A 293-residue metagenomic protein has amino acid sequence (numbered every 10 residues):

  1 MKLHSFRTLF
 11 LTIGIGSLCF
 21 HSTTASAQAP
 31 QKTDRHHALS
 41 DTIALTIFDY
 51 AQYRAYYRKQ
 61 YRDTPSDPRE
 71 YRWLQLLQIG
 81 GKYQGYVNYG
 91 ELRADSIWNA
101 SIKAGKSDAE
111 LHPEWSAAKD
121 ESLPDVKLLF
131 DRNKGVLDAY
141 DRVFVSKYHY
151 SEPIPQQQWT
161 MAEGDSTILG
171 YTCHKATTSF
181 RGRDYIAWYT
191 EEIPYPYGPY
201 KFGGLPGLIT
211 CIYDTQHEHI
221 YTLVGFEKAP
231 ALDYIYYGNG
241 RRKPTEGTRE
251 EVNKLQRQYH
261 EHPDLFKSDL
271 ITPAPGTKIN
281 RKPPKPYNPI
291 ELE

Functional and structural regions predicted by a protein language model:
M1-R35: Bacterial Sec-dependent N-terminal signal peptides
A29-E293: Extended soluble regions of mature proteins
